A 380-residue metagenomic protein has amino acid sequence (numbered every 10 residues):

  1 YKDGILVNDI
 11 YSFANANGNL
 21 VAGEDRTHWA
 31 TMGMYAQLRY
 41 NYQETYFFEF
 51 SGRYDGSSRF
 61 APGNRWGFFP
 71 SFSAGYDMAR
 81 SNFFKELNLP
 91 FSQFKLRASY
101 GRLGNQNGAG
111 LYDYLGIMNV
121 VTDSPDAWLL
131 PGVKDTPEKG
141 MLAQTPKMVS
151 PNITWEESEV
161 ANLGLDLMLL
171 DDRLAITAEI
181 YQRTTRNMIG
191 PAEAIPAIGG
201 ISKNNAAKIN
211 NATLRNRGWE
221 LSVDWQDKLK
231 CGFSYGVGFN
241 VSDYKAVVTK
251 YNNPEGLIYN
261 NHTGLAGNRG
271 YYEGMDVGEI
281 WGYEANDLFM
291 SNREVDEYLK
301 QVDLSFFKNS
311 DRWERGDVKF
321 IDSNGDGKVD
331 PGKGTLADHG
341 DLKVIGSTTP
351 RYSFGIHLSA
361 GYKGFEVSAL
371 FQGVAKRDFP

Functional and structural regions predicted by a protein language model:
Y1-E273: Extracellular/periplasmic, surface-exposed regions of secreted and cell-surface proteins
S57, D311-E314, F320, V374-P380: Extracytoplasmic gating/loop element in the C-terminal half of outer-membrane beta-barrel translocons and assembly
S57-S58, T185-R186, H339, G346 (+1 more regions): A short local loop/turn or secondary-structure capping micro-motif enriched for an aromatic residue
N107, W281, S368-L370, R377-F379: Short helix/loop capping segments that flank catalytic or ligand/cofactor-binding pockets
L111-Y114, T122-D123, A212, Q226-G346: Conserved small-residue
S234-G236, S347-A375: Conserved C-terminal beta-signal and adjacent last beta-strands/turns of outer-membrane beta-barrel proteins
L257-Y259, Q372-G373, R377: Strand-loop-strand
